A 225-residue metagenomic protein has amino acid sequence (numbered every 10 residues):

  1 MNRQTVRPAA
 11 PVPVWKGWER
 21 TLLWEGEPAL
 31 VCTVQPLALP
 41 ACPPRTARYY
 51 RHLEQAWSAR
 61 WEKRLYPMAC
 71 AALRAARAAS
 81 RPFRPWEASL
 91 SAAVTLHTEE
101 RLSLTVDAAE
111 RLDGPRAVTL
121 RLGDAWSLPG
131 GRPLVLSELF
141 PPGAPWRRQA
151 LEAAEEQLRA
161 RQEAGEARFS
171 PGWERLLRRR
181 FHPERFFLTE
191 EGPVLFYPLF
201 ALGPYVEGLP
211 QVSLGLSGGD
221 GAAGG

Functional and structural regions predicted by a protein language model:
M1-G225: Compositionally biased intrinsically disordered regions enriched in Thr/Gly
